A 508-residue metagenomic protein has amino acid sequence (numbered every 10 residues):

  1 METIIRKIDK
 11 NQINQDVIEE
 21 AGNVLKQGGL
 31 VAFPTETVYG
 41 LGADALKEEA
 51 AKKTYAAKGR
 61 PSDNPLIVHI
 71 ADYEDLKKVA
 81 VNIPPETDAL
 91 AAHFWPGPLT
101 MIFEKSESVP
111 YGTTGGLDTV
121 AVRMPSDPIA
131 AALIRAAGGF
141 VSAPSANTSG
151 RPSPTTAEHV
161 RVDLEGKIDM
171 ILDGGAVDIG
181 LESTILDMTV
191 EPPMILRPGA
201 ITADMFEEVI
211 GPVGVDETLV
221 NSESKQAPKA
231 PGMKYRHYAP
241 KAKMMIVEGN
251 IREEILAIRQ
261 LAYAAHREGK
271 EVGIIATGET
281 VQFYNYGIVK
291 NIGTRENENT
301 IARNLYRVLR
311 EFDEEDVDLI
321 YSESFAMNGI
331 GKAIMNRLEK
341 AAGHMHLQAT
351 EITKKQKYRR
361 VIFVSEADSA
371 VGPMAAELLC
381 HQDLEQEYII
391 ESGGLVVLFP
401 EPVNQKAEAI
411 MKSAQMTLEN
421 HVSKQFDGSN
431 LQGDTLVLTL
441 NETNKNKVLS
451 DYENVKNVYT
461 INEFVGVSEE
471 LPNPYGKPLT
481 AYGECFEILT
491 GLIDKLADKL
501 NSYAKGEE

Functional and structural regions predicted by a protein language model:
M1-K355: Active-site-adjacent structural elements in enzyme catalytic cores
T54, L76-V79, V160, F206 (+6 more regions): Hydrophobic packing residues within well-ordered alpha-helices of enzyme cores
P61, Q382-Y388, Y452-K456: Short helix-capping segments at alpha-helix termini
L256-Y263, A276, S413-A414, L418-D434 (+1 more regions): S-adenosyl-L-methionine/SAH cofactor-binding core of RNA-modifying enzymes
K354-G433, D498-E507: Conserved active-site segments centered on acidic
L436, E442, N446-E508: Phosphate-binding/catalytic loops
